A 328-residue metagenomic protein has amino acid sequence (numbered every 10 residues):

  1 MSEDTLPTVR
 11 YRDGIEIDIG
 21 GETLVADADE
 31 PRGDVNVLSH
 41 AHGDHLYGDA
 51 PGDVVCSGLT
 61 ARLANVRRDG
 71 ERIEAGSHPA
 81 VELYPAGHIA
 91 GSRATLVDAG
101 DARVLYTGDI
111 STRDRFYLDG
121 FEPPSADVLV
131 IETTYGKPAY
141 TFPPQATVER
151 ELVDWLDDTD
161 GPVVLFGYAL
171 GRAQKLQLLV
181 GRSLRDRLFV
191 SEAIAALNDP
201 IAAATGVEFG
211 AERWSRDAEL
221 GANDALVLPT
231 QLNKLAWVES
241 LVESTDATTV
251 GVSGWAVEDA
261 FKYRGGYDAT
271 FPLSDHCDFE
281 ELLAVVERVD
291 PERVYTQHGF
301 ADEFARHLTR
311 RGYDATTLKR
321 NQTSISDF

Functional and structural regions predicted by a protein language model:
S2-S39, G43-P162, F166-G167: His/Asp/Glu-rich metal-coordinating catalytic cores of metallo-dependent phosphodiesterases/hydrolases acting on
R12, A26-P31, S39-D44, G58-R62 (+4 more regions): Short, polar loop motifs at secondary-structure junctions
T23-E30, G210-D224: Short acidic low-complexity segments
D29-D34, H45-P51, L63-R68, P123 (+4 more regions): Short loop/helix-cap segments at secondary-structure boundaries that form the rim of catalytic
G52-A61, V130, D186-L197, G251-S253: Short internal beta-strands
A90-T95, I110, D114, E132-T133 (+3 more regions): Active-site-proximal loop/helix segment associated with metal-binding centers of metalloenzymes
T141-A211, Y295, G299-F328: Binuclear metal-ion centers of metallo-dependent hydrolases, dominated by the metallo-beta-lactamase
S215-F328: C-terminal regulatory/interaction regions
